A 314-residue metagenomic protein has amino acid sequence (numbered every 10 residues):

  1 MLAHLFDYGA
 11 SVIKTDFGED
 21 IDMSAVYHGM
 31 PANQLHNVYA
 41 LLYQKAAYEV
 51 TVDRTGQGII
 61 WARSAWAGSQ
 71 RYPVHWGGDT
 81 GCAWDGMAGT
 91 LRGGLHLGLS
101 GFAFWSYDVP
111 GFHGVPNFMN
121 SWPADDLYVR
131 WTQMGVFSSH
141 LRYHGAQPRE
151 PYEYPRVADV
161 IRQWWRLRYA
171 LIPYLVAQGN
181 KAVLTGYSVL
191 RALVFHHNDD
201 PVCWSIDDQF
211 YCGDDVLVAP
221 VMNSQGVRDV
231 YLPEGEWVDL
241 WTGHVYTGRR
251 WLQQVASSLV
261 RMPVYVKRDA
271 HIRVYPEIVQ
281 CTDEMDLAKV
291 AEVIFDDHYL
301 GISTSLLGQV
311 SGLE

Functional and structural regions predicted by a protein language model:
M1-R268, L307, S311-G312: Catalytic-domain carbohydrate-binding cleft regions of carbohydrate-active enzymes
L259-E314: Accessory, solvent-exposed terminal regions and/or long lumenal/extracellular loops of proteins
